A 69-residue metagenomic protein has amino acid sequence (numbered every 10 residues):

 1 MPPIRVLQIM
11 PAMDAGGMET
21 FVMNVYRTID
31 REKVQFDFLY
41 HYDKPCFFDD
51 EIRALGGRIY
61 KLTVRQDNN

Functional and structural regions predicted by a protein language model:
P3-I4, Q8-G16, T20-N69: N-terminal strand-loop element at the rim of the active site of nucleotide-sugar-dependent glycosyltransferases
